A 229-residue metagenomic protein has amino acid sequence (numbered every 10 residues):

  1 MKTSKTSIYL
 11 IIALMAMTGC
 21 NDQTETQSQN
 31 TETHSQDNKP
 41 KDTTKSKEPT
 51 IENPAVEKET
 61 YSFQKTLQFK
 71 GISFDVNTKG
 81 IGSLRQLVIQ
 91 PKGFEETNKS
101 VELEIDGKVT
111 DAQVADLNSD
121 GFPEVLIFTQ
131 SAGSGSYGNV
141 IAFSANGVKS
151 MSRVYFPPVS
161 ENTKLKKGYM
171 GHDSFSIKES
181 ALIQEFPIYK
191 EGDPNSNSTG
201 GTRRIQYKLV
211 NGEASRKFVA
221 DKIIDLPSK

Functional and structural regions predicted by a protein language model:
M1-I8: Bacterial N-terminal signal peptides that target proteins for export
A16-G19: C-terminal motif of bacterial Sec signal peptides marking the signal peptidase cleavage site
N21-T110, F218-K229: Terminal domain-start segments
S73-V76, N118-T129, K178-I183: Acidic/hydrophobic-patterned starts of short beta strands in beta-sheet-rich repeat architectures
L84-Q86, S134-A142, G192-T199, R203: Structural motif
Q86-E96, Y137-P157, L209-N211: Beta-propeller blade repeat segments, especially FG-GAP/WD-type strand-to-loop junctions in 6- to 7-bladed propeller
V114-M151: Mid-length scaffold segments of soluble, non-membrane domains
S150-N211, K222-K229: Short aromatic loop motif centered on NTY/YTY
